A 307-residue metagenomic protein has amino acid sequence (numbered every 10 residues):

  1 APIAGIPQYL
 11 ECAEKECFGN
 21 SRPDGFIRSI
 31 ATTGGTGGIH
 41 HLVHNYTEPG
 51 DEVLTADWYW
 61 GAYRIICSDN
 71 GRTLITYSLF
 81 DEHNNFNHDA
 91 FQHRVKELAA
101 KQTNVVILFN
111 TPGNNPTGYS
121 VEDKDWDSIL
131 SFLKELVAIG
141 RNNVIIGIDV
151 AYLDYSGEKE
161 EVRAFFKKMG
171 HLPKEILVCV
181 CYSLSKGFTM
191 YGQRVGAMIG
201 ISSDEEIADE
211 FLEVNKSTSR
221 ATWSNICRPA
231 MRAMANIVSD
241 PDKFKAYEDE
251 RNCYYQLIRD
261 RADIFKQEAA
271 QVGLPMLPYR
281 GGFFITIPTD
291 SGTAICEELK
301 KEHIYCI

Functional and structural regions predicted by a protein language model:
P2-N142, L153-L172: Conserved core of the PLP fold type I
G147: Generic enzyme active-site microenvironment
V150: Walker B catalytic acidic pair
G170-Y255: Conserved core segment of the aminotransferase class I/II
V180, G273-P275, I304-I307: A short linear hydrophobic-aromatic micro-motif
R228, E248-F265, L274-I287: Conserved glycine-rich beta-strand-loop-beta hairpin in the small C-terminal domain of fold type I
F283-C296, E302-I307: Conserved PLP-binding active-site segment of the aspartate aminotransferase-like
